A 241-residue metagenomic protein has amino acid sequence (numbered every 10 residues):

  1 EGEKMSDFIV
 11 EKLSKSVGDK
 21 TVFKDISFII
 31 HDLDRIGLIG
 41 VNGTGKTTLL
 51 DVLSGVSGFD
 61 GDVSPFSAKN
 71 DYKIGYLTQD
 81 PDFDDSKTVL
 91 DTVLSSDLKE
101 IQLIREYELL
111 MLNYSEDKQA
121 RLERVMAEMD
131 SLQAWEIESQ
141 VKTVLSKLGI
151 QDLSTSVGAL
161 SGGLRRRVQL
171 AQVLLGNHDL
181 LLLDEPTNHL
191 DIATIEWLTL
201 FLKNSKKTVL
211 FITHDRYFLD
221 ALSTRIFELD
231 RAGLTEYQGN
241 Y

Functional and structural regions predicted by a protein language model:
E1-Y241: ABC ATP-binding cassette signature C-motif
